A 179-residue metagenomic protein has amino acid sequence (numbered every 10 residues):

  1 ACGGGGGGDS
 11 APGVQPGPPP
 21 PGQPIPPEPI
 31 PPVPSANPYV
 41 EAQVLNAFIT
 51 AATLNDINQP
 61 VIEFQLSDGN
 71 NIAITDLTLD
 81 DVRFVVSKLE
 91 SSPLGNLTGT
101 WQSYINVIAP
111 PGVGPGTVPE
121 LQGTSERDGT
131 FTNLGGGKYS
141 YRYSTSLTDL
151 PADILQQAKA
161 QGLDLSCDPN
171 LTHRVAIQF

Functional and structural regions predicted by a protein language model:
A1-N37: Bacterial Sec-dependent N-terminal signal peptides
P26-P32, Q43-V44, L66-D68, Q122-T124: Short amphipathic alpha-helical surface micro-motifs
A36-N55: Low-complexity, acidic Ser/Thr/Pro/Gly-rich terminal tails and inter-domain linkers that flank the onset of structured
D56-F179: Extended surface/linker regions that mediate inter-domain or inter-protein docking in multi-component redox
